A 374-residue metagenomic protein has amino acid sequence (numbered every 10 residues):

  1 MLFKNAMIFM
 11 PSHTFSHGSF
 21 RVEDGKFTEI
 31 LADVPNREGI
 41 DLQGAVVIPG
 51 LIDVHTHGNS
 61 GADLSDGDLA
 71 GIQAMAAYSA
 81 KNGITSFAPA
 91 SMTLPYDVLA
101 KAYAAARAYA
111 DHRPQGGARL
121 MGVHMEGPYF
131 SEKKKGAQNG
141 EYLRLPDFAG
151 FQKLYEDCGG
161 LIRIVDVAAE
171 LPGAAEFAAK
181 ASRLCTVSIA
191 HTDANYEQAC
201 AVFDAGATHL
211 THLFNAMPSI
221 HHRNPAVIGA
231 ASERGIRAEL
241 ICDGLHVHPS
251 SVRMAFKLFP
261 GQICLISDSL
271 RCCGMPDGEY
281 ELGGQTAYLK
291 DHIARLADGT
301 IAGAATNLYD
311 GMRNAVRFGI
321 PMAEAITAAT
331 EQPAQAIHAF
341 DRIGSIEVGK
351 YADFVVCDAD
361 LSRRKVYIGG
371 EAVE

Functional and structural regions predicted by a protein language model:
M1-F3, V34-Q73, A77-A80: Replace "His-x-His-based motif
M1-V34, Y367, A372: N-terminal metal-binding scaffold of metallo-dependent hydrolase/deaminase domains
L51, G58-G67, G83, A88-V98 (+1 more regions): Active-site loop-to-helix "anion-binding N-cap" substructures in soluble metabolic enzymes
H57, Q73-A102, A118-S131, C158-E170 (+3 more regions): Divalent metal-dependent hydrolysis catalytic cores, especially in the metallo-beta-lactamase
Y78-A88, S131-G159, A201-L213, G229-R237 (+1 more regions): Active-site gating loops and adjacent loop-to-helix segments of metal-dependent hydrolytic enzymes
Y103-E126, K133-Y196: Metal-dependent enolase-superfamily TIM-barrel catalytic cores that perform enediolate-based chemistry
E156-M275: Active-site core of metal-dependent hydrolases
G229-L240, F256-V356: His/Asp/Glu-enriched, well-ordered alpha-helical/loop segment that forms or immediately abuts the divalent-metal
